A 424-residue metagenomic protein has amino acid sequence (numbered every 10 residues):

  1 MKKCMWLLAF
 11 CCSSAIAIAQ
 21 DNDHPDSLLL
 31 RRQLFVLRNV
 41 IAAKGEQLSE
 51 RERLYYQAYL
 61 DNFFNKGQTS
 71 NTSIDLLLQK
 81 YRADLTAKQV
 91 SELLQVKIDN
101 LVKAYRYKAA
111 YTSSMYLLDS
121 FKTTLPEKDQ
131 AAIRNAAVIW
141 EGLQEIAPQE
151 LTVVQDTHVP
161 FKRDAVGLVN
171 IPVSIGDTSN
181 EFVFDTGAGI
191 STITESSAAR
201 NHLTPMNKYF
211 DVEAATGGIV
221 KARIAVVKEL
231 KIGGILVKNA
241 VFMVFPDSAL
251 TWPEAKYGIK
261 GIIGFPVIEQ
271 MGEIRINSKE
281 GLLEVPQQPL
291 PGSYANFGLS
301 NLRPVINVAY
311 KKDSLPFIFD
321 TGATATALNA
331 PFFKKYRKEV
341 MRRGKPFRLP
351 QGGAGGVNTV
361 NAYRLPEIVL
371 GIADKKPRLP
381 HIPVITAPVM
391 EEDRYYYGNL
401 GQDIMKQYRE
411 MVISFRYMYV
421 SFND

Functional and structural regions predicted by a protein language model:
M1-S27: Bacterial Sec-dependent N-terminal signal peptides
Q20-D424: Pepsin/retropepsin-fold aspartyl endopeptidases
